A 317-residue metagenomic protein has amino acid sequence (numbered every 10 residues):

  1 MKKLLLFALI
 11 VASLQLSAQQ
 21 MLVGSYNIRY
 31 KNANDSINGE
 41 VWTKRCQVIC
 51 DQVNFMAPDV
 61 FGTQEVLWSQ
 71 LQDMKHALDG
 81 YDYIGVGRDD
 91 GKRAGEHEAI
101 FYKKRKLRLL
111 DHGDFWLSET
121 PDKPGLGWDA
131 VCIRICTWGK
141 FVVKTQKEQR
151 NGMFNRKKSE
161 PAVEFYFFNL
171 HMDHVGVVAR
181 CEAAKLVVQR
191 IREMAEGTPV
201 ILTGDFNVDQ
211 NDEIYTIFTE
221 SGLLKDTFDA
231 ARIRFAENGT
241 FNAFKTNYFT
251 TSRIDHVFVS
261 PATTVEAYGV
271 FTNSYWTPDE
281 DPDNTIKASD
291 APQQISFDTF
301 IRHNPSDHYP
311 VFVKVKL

Functional and structural regions predicted by a protein language model:
M1-Q20: Bacterial Sec-dependent N-terminal signal peptides
S17-A77, R88-E96, Q149-K158, K185 (+3 more regions): N-terminal, active-site-proximal structural segment of metallo-dependent hydrolase catalytic domains
Y26-I28, E65, L170-M172, G204-F206 (+1 more regions): Active-site metal-binding loops of divalent metal-dependent hydrolases
Y30-G39, L110, V177, F235-N238: Short, solvent-exposed loop/turn elements at domain surfaces
V60-F168, M172, G269-T272: Structured beta-strand-rich core segments of catalytic domains in phosphoester-bond hydrolases
I135-V142, K157-F168, V177-F206, N211-F218: His/acidic metal-ligating clusters that form di-metal
V178, R192-V200, V208-L317: Metal-dependent phosphoester-hydrolase catalytic domains
